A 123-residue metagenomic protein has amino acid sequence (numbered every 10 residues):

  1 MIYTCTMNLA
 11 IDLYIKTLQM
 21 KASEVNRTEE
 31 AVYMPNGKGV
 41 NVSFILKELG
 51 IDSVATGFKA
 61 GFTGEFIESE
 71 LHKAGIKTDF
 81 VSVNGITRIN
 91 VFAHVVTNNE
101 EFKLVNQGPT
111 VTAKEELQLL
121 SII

Functional and structural regions predicted by a protein language model:
M1-S23: Positively charged, low-complexity intrinsically disordered leader regions
M1-T4, D52-V54, T78-D79, I89-N90 (+1 more regions): Structural motif
T4-M7, G57, S82-V83, H94 (+1 more regions): Short beta-strand segments
K21-A22, L71-A74, T97-N98: Short, hinge-like loop/turn segments at secondary-structure boundaries
K21-E30, K103: Glycine/charged-rich beta-loop-alpha catalytic/anionic-binding loops adjacent to active sites
R27-R88: Substrate-binding N-lobe of the ribokinase-like
A93-I123: Conserved phosphate-binding/catalytic loop of the ribokinase/pfkB sugar-kinase fold
